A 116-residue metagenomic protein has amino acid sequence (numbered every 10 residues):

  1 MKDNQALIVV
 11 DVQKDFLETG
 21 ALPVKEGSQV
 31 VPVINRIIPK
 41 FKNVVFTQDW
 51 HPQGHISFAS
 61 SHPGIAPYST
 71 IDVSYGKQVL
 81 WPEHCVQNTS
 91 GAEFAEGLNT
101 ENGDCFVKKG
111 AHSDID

Functional and structural regions predicted by a protein language model:
M1-D114: Active-site acidic carboxylates
